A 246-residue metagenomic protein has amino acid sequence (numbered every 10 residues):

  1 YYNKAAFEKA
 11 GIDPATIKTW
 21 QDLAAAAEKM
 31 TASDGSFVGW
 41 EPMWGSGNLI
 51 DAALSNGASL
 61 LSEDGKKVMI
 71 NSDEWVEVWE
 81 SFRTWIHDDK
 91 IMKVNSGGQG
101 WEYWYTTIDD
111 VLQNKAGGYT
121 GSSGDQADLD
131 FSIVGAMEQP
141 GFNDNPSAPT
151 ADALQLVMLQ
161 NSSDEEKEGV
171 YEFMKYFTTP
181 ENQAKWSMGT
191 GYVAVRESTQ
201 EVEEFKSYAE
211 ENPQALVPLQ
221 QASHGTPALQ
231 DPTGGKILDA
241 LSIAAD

Functional and structural regions predicted by a protein language model:
Y1-P14, P42-G65, T150-L159, I237-A245: Periplasmic solute-binding protein
A6-F7, A24-A32, Y103-Y119: Short helices/loops that flank or line small-molecule/ion binding pockets
T16, G39, A58-V78, W85 (+3 more regions): Short, solvent-exposed loop/beta-turn-alpha elements that line the ligand-binding surface or hinge of extracytoplasmic
A24-K29, K67-G100: Glycine-centered hinge/linker elements that transmit conformational signals in sensory and ligand-binding systems
G45-S46, W104, T120-Q126, D152-L154: Beta->alpha turn/N-cap motifs
D88, L129-V193, T226, I243: Extracytoplasmic/periplasmic substrate-recognition and gating elements
G117-S122, G135: Paired acidic/hydrophobic, glycine-rich loop segments that form the ligand-binding mouth/hinge of periplasmic-binding
M188-A240: Long, aromatic- and glycine/proline-rich binding clefts that accommodate carbohydrate-like moieties
